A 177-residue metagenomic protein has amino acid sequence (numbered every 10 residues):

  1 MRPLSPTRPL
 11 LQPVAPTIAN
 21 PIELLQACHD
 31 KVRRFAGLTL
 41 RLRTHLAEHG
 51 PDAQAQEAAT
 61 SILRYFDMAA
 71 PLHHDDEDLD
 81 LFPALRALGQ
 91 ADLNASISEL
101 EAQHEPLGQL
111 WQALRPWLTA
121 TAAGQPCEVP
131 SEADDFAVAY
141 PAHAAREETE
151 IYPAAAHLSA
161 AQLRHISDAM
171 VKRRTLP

Functional and structural regions predicted by a protein language model:
M1-P177: Small-residue-biased structural context
